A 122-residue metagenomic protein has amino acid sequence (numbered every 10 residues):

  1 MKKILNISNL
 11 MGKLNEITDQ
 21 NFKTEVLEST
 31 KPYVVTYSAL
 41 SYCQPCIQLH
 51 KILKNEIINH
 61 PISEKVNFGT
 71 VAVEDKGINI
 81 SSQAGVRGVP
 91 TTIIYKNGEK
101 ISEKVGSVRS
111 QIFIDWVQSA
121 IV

Functional and structural regions predicted by a protein language model:
M1-Y33, S110-V122: N-terminal leader/targeting and pre-domain segments
K2-G12, I47-K51, T70-V71, Q83-A84 (+1 more regions): Chalcogenol-based redox active-site neighborhoods
N15-T18, Y37-A39, H50, K54-I78: Thiol-based oxidoreductase modules, predominantly thioredoxin-like and allied folds used for disulfide exchange
K23, Q44, E74, I101: Nucleotide phosphate-binding site architecture
T30, S38-Y42, G88: Short pre-active-site segment immediately N-terminal to redox-active cysteine/selenocysteine motifs in thiol-based
C43-C46, T92: The canonical Cys-X-X-Cys-His
N79-V89: Structural alpha/beta surface segment adjacent to cysteine/selenocysteine redox centers across thiol/disulfide enzymes
G88-V122: Non-catalytic, surface beta->alpha helical segment in thiol-disulfide oxidoreductase systems
